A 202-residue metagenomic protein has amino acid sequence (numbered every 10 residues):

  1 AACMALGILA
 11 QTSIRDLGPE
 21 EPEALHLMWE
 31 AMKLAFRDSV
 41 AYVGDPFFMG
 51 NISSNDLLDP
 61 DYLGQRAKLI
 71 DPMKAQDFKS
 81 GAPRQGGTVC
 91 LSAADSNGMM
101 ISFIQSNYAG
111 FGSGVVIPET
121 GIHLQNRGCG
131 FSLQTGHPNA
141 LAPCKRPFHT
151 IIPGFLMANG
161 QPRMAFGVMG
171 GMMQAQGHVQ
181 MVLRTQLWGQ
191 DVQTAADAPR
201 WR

Functional and structural regions predicted by a protein language model:
A1, T88-S92, S102-V116, V168-A175: Glycine-rich phosphate/pyrophosphate-binding beta-alpha loops
A1-A10, K145, N159: Active-site substrate-binding loop specific to GH73 endo-beta-N-acetylglucosaminidase modules in bacterial autolysins
A2-C3, G86-L91, M100, H149-G154: Short glycine-rich loop/turn motifs
G7-A10, V168-Q190: Alpha-helical support elements that line or immediately flank enzyme active sites and cofactor-binding pockets
Q11-N107, E119-T120, R127: Internal maturation/activation junctions in enzymes
N97, K145, H178, L187-R202: Extended C-terminal subregions enriched in glycine
M99-M164, W188, V192: Active-site rim segments in enzyme catalytic domains, especially the processed small/beta chain of N-terminal
